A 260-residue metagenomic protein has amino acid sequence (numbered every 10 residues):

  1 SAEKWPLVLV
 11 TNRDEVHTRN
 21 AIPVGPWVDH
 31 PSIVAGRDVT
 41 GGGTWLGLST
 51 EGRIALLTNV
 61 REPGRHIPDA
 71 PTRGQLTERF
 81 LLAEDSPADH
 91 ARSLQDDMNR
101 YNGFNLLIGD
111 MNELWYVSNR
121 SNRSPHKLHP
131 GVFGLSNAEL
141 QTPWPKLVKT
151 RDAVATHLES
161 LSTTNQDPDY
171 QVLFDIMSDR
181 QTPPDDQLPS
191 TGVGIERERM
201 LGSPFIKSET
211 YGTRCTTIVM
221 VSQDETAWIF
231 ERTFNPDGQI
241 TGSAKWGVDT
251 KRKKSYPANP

Functional and structural regions predicted by a protein language model:
S1-P260: N-terminal nucleophile
